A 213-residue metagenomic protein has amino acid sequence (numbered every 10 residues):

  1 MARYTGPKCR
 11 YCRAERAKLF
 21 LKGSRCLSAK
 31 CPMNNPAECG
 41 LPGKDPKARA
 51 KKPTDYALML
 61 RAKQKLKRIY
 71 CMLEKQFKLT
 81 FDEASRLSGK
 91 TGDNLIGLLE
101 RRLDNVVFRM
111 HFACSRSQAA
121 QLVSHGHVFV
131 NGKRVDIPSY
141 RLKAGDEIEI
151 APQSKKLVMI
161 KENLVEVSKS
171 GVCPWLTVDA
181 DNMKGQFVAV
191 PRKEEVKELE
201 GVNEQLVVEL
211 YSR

Functional and structural regions predicted by a protein language model:
M1-M110, I137-R213: Ferredoxin-like alpha/beta domains used as RNA- or RNAP-binding modules
R109, S124-H125: Short, intrinsically disordered, mixed-charge
L122-V123, L142: Short, well-ordered loop/turn sites that connect or cap secondary structure elements
G126-V130, R134-D136: Glycine- and Gly-Pro-enriched alpha-helical subdomains that act as flexible, kink-prone "lid/hinge" or packing modules
